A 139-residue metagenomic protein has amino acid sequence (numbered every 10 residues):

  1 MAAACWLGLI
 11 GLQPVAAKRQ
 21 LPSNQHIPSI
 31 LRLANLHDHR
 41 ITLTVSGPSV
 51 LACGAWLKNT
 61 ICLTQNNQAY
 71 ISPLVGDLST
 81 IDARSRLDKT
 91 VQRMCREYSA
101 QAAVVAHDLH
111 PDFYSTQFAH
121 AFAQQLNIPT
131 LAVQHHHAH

Functional and structural regions predicted by a protein language model:
M1-H139: Acidic, glycine-enriched active-site microenvironments
